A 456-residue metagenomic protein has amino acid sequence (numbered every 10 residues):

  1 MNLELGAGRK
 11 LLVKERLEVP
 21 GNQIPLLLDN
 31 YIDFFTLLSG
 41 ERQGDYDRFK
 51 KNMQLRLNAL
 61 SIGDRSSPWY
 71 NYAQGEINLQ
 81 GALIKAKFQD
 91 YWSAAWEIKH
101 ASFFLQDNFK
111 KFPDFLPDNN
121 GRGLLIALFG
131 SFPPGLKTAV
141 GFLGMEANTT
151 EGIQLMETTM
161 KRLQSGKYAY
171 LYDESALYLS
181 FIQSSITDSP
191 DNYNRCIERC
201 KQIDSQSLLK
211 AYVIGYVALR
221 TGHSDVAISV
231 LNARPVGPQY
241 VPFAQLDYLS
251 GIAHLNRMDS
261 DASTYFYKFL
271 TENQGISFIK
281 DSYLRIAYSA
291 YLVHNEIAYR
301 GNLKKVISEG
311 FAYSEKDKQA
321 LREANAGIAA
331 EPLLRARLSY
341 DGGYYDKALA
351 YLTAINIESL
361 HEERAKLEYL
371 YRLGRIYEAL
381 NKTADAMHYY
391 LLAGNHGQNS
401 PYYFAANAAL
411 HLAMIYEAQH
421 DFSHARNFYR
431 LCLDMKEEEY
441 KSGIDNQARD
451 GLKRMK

Functional and structural regions predicted by a protein language model:
L3, Q89, A147, T187-D188 (+6 more regions): Residue-level detector of the short coil/turn that links helix A to helix B within each tetratricopeptide repeat
L3-L11, D29-F181, S185-R195, R199: Short coil/linker segments at helix-helix boundaries
K10-K14, Y46-S61, W92-Q106, G144-M160 (+8 more regions): Alpha-helical repeat scaffolds
V13-G21, D64-R65, K111, G141-E146 (+9 more regions): Solenoid-like repeat scaffolds
L27, F34, Y72, L79 (+10 more regions): TPR/TPR-like alpha-solenoid signature
Y31, L38, E76, L83 (+12 more regions): Residue-level recognition of tetratricopeptide repeat
S67, F115-L116, P134, Y168-L177 (+8 more regions): Generic helix N-cap/helix-start motif at coil->alpha-helix transitions
E363-K456: C-terminal soluble interaction/assembly domains
